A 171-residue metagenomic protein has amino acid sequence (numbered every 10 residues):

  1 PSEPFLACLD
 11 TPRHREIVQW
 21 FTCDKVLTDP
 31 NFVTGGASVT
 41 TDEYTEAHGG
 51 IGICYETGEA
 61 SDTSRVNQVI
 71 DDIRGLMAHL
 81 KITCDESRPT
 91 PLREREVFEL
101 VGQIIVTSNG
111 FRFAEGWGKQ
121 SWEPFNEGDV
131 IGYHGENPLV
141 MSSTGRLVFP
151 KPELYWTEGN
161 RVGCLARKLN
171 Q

Functional and structural regions predicted by a protein language model:
P1-Q171: Structured catalytic-domain cores with a bias toward divalent-metal coordination
